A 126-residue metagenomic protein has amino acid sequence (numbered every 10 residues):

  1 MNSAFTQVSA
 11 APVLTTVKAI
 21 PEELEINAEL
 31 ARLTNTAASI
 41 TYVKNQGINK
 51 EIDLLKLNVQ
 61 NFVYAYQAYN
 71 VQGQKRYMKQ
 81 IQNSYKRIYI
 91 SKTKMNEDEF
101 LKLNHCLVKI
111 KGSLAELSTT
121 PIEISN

Functional and structural regions predicted by a protein language model:
M1-D53: Immediate post-signal-peptide N-terminus of mature secreted/exported proteins
Q7-V17, E22-I26, S84-N126: C-terminal amphipathic alpha-helix
A28-A31, Q46, Q72, K79 (+1 more regions): Generic alpha-helical secondary structure signal
A28-N35, D53-N61, K79-I90, G112: Generic structural signal for well-ordered, non-membrane alpha-helices
A38, Y42, Y64-Q67, T93 (+1 more regions): Short, flexible helix-adjacent loops and helix caps
V43-Q80: Mature extracytoplasmic domains of secretory-pathway proteins
